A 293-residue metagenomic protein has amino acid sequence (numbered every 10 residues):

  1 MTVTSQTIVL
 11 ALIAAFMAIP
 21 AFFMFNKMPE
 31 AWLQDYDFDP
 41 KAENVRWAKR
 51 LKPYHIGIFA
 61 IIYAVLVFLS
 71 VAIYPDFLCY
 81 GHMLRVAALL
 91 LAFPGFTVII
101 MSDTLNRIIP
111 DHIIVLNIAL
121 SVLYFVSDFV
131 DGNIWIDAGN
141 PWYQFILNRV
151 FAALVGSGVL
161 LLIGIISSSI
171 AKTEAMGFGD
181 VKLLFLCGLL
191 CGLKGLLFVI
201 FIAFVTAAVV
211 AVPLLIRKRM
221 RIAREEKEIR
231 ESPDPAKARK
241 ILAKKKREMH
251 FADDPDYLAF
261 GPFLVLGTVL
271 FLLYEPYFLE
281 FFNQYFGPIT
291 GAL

Functional and structural regions predicted by a protein language model:
M1-L293: A membrane-topology feature that recognizes alpha-helical transmembrane segments and their immediate juxtamembrane
